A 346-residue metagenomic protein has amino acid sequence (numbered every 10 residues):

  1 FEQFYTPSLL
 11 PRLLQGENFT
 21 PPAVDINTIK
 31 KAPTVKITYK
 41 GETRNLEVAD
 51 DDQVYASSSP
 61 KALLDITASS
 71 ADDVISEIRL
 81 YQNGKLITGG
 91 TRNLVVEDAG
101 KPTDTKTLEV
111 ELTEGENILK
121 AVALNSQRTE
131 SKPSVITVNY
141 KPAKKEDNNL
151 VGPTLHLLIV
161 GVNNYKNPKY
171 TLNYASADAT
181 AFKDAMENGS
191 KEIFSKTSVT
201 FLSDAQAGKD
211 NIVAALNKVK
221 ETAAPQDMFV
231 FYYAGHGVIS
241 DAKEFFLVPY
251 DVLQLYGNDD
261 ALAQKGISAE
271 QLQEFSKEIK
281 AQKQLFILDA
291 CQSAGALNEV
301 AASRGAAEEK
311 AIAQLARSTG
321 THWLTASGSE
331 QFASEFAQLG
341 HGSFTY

Functional and structural regions predicted by a protein language model:
F4-A56, A143-K145: Short, compositionally biased P/S/T/A/G/V-rich stretches that sit at domain boundaries
L46, A56, T88, N93-K106 (+5 more regions): Functional beta-strand-loop-alpha-helix junction segments that form "active/interaction loops" within catalytic
D52, L63-A71: Short edge beta-strand/loop segments characteristic of extracellular beta-sandwich folds
E109-E116: Surface-exposed, short loops/turns at beta-strand junctions within beta-sandwich domains
T154, I193, D210-A234, V238-A301: Caspase-like (clan CD) cysteine peptidase catalytic core
G161, S203, A281-Y346: Active-site-proximal C-terminal subdomain of hydrolase catalytic domains
K166-D184, F336-G342: Glycine- and acidic-residue-enriched helix-capping/strand-helix junction motifs
